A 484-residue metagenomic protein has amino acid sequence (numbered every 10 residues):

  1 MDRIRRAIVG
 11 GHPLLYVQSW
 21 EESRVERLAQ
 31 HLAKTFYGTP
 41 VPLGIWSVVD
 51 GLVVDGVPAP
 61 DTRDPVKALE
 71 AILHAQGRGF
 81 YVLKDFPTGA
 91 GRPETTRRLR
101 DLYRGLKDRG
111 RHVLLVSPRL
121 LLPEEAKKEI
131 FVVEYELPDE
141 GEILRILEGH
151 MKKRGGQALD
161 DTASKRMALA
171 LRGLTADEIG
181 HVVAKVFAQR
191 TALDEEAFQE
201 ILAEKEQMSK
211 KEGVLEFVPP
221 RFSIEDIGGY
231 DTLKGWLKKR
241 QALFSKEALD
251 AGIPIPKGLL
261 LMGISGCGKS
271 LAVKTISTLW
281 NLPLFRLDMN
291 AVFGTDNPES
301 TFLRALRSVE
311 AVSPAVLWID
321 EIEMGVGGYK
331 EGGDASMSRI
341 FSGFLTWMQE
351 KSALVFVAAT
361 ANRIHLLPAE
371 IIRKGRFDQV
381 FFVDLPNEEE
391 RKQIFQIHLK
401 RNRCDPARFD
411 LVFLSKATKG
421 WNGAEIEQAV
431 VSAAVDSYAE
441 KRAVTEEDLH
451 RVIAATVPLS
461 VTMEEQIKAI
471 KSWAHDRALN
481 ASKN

Functional and structural regions predicted by a protein language model:
M1-G10, E26, Q207-T275, R307 (+3 more regions): C-terminal engagement/docking regions of AAA+ P-loop ATPases
M1-T35, G89-P93, S270: Glycine-rich P-loop/Walker A and Walker A-like loops and their local beta1-loop-alpha1 context in P-loop NTPases
G11, Q18-S23, G89-P93, Q157-D161 (+7 more regions): Conserved phosphate/pyrophosphate-binding and hydrolysis machinery centered on Walker-type P-loop NTPases, extending
G11-Y16, R24-L28, F36-D50, D108-H112 (+5 more regions): Amphipathic alpha-helical coiled-coil
L15, P40-L114, P118-L122, K127-F131 (+2 more regions): Walker A/P-loop NTP-binding motif of AAA+ ATPase domains
A29, A33, L106, L171 (+3 more regions): A generic structural signal for well-ordered alpha-helical segments
E136-D177, R190-A192, V316, F356 (+3 more regions): Conserved C-terminal "switch" segment of AAA+ ATPases
K165-F217: Interdomain "pre-motor" coupling segment immediately N-terminal to P-loop NTPase/helicase cores
